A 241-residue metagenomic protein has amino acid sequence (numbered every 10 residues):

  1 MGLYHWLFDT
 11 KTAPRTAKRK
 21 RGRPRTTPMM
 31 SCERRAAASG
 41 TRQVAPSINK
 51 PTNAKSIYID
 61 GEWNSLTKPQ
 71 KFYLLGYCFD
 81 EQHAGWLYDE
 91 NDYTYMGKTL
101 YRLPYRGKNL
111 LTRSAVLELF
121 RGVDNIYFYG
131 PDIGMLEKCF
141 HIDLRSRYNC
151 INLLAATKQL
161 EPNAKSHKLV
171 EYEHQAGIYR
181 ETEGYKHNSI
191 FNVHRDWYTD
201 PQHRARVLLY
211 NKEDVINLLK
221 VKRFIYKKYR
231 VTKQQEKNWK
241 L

Functional and structural regions predicted by a protein language model:
M1-G61: N-terminal accessory regions of nucleic-acid-interacting proteins
I48-D80: Gly/Thr-rich phosphate-binding beta-strand-loop-beta motif of the actin/hexokinase/Hsp70
S56-Y58, H83-A84, C150, R180: Conserved beta-strand scaffold positions in the cores of enzyme catalytic domains, especially in NTP/NDP-utilizing
D60-E62, D132, N152, D214: Acidic active-site catalytic centers that drive phospho-/nucleotidyl reactions and related ester hydrolyses
E62-W63, T99-Y105, H203-A205: Surface-exposed cleft-lining segments at the edges of enzyme active sites
L66-T67, I133-K138, L219: Short catalytic/ligand-binding loop motif for oxyanion handling, primarily in non-cytosolic enzymes, centered on
W86-Q175: Conserved DEDDh/DEDDy metal-dependent 3′-5′ exonuclease domain
Q175-K240: Acidic, Mg2+-coordinating catalytic module of metal-dependent nucleases/exonucleases that use a two-metal-ion mechanism
